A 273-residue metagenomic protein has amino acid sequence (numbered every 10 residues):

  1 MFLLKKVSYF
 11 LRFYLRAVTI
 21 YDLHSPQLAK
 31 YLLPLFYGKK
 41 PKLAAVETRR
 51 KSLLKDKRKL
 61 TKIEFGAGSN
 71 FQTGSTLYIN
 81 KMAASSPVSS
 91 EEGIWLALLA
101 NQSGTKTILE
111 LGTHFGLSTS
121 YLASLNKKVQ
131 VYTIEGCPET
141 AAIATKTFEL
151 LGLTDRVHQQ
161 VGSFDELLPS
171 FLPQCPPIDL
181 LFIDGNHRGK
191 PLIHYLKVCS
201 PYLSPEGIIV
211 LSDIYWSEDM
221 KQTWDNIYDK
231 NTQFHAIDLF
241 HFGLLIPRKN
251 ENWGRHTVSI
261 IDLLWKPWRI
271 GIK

Functional and structural regions predicted by a protein language model:
M1-F182, N186-I208, I214-K273: A short alpha-helical cap/connector motif
